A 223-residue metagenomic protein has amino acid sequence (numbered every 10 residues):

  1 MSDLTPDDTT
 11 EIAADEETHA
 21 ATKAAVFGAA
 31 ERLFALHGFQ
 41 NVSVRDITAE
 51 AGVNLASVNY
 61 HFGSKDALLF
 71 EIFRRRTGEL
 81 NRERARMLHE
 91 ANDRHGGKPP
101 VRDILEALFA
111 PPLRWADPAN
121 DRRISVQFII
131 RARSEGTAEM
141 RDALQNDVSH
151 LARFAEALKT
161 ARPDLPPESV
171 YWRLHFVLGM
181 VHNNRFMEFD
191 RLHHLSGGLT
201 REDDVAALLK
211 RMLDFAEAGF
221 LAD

Functional and structural regions predicted by a protein language model:
M1-T9, V148-D223: C-terminal peripheral helix-coil segments that are non-catalytic and often amphipathic
S2, A25, L33-A67, E71-R75: Helix-turn-helix
H19, K23, F27-E31: Short, leucine-enriched amphipathic alpha-helices that occur as contiguous helical runs
A67, R76-A91: Conserved phosphoryl-transfer catalytic core
I72, P100, I104, L108 (+5 more regions): Residue-level detector of well-ordered alpha-helical segments, enriched for hydrophobic/aromatic packing positions
A85-R122, L174: Hydrophobic alpha-helical connector segments
D103, I124, G136-R162: Amphipathic alpha-helical packing segments from all-alpha helical-bundle domains
L108-P112, V126-R133, V177, V181 (+1 more regions): Short alpha-helical scaffolding segments that buttress acidic/His motifs in well-ordered protein cores
